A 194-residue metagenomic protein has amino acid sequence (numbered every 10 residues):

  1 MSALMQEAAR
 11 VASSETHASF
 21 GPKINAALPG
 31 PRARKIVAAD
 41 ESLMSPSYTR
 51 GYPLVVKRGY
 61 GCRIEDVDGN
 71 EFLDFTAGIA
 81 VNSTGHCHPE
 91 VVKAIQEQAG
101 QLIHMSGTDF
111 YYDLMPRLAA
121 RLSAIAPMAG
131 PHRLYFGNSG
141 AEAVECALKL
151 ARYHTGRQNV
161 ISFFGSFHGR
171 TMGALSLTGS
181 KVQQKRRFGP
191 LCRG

Functional and structural regions predicted by a protein language model:
L4-Y60, F110: Active-site-adjacent loop/helix segments that line or gate small-molecule/cofactor pockets in enzymes
S13, H17-N25, E71-I161: Glycine-rich loop-to-alpha-helix module at the N-terminal edge of alpha/beta enzyme cores
I24, Y48, V56, T84 (+2 more regions): Short clusters of hydrophobic/aromatic residues that line enzyme substrate/ligand-binding pockets
S45, A99-I103, C192-G194: Gly-rich Lys/Arg/Thr-decorated short loops/hinges at beta-loop-alpha junctions or inter-strand turns that position
P53-F75: Active-site and channel-lining beta-strand-loop segments that bind or position nucleotide-derived/phosphorylated
V55-V56, A126-A129, Y153-H154, R187-L191: Solvent-exposed alpha-helices and their adjacent loops that cap or buttress functional pockets in soluble metabolic
I79, G165-H168: Glycine-rich beta-alpha junction loops
F167-G194: PLP-dependent aminotransferase-class I/II
